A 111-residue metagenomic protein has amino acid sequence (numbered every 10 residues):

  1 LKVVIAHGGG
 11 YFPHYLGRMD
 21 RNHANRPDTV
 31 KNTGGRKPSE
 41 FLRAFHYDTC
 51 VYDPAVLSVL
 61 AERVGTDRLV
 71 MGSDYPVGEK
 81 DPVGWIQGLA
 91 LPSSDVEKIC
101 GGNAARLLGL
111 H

Functional and structural regions predicted by a protein language model:
L1-V70: Catalytic pocket-lining loop regions of alpha/beta-barrel enzymes, especially the amidohydrolase/enolase/GH5 lineages
H46-Y47, V51-V70, P76-H111: Mid-to-C-terminal alpha-helical segments outside catalytic/metal-binding sites
